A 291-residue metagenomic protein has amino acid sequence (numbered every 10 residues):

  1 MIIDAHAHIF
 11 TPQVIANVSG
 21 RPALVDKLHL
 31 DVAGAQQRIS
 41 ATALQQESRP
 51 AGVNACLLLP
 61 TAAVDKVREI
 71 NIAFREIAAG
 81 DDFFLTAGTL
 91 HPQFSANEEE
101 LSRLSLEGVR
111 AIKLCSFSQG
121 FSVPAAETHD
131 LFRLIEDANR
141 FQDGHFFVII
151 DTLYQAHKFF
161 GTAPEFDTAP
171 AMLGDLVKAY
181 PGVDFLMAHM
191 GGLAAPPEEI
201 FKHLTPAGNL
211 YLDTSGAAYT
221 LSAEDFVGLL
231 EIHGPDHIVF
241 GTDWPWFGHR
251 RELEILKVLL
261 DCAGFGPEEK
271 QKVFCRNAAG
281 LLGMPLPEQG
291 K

Functional and structural regions predicted by a protein language model:
M1-A5, P12-A55, I232-V239, G248-K291: Mid-to-C-terminal alpha-helical segments outside catalytic/metal-binding sites
H6, S48, F74, L104 (+7 more regions): Conserved, mostly hydrophobic/aromatic
H6-P12, D151, H189: Histidine-centered divalent metal-coordination motifs
A33-R38, A62-E69, H91-N97, Q119-A126 (+4 more regions): Acidic-and-aromatic substrate-binding clefts and catalytic sites of carbohydrate-active enzymes
A41-Q45, N71-R75, E98-S102, F132 (+3 more regions): Generic structural signal for well-ordered alpha-helices, preferentially at hydrophobic/aromatic core positions
N54-A55, V64-H157: Active-site gating/metal-coordination segments in enzymes
L106-E107, S118-L134, Q155-A156, G228 (+1 more regions): Ligand-binding grooves and catalytic loops that recognize ribose/phosphate and carbohydrate rings, and esterified lipid
R110-A111, P124-V239: Catalytic pocket-lining loop regions of alpha/beta-barrel enzymes, especially the amidohydrolase/enolase/GH5 lineages
